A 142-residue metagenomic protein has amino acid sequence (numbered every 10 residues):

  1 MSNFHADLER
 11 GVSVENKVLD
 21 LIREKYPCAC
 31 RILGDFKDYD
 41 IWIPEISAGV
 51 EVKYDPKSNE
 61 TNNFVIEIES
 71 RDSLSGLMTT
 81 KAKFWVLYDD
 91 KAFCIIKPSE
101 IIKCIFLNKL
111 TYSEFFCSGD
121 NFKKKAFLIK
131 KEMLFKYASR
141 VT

Functional and structural regions predicted by a protein language model:
M1-D35, P56-K57: Acidic-basic catalytic patches of nuclease active cores, encompassing PD-(D/E)XK and other metal-cofactor nuclease
E15, E51, E67: Acidic-residue sensor for enzyme active/binding pockets
I41-E60: Conserved catalytic cores of phosphodiester-cleaving nucleases, focusing on short active-site segments
W42, V86-L87: Well-ordered beta-strand positions
P44, K91-T142: Non-catalytic C-terminal interaction segments of nucleic acid-processing enzymes
I46-S47, L74, K81-F84, K91-A92: Short, surface-exposed beta-edge/turn micro-motifs
P56-T79: Mg2+/Mn2+-dependent nuclease catalytic core
